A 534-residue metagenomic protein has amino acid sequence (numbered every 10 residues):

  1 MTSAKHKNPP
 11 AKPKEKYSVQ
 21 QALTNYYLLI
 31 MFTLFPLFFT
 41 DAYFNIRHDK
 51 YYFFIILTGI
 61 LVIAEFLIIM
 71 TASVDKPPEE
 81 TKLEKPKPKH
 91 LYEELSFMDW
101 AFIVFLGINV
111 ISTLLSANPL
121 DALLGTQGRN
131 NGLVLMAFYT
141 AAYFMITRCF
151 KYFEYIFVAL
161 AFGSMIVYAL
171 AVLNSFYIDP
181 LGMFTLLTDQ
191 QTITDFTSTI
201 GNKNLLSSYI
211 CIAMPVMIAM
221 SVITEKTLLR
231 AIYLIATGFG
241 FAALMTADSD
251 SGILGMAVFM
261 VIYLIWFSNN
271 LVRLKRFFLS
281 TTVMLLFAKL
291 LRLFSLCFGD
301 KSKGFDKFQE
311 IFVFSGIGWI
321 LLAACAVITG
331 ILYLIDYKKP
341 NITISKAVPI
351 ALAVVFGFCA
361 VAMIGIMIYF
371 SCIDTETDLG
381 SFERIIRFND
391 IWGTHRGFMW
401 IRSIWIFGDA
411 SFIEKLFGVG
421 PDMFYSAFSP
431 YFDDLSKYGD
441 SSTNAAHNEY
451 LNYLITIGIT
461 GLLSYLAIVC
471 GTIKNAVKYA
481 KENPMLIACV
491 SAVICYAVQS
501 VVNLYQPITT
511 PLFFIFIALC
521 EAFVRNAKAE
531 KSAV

Functional and structural regions predicted by a protein language model:
M1-K14, K82-K85, K528-V534: Short, intrinsically disordered terminal tails adjacent to the first/last structured region
T2-H6, P10-D41, L57-I68, L106-T113 (+8 more regions): Alpha-helical transmembrane segments of multi-pass inner-membrane proteins
D41-I46, N118-L120, V172-M183, C297-F298 (+1 more regions): Helix-to-loop transition at the C-terminal end of transmembrane segments
Y43-K50, L123-G128, K203-N204, D248-G255 (+2 more regions): Membrane-interface catalytic loops of GT-C/OST-like multi-pass glycosylation enzymes that act
I46-I111, W319-I320: Hydrophobic alpha-helical transmembrane segments in multi-pass integral membrane proteins
M70-P77, L334-P340, V524-A533: Membrane-interface capping segments at transmembrane-helix boundaries
N202, D390-S442, I457-G461: TM-adjacent membrane-interface loops and short helices in multi-pass inner/ER membrane proteins
L334-I385, D390: Long, low-complexity, polar/charged, intrinsically disordered or flexibly structured peripheral segments
